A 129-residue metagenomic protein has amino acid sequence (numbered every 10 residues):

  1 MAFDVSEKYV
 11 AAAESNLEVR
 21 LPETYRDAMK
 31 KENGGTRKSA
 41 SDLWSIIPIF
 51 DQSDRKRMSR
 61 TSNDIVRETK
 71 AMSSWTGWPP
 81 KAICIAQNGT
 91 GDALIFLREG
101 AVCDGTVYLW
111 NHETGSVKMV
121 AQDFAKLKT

Functional and structural regions predicted by a protein language model:
M1-D92, A101: A surface-exposed partner-binding patch
N16, W110, V117: Short, flexible active-site loop motifs that bind/organize anionic cofactors or intermediates
G89, N111-T114: Short, flexible loop/turn elements at secondary-structure junctions
R98: Glycan-recognition/cleft segments
C103-H112: Intrinsically disordered, low-complexity regulatory segments enriched in Ser/Thr/Pro and charged residues
T114-T129: Compact, glycine/acidic-enriched structural inserts
